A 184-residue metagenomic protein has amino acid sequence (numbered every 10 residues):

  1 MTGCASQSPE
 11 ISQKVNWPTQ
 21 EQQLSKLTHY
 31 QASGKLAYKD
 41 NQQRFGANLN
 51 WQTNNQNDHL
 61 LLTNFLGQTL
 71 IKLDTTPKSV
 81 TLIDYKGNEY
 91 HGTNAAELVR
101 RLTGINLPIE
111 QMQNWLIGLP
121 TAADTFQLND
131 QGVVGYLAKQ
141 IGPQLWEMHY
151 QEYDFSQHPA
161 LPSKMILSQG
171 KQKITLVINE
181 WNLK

Functional and structural regions predicted by a protein language model:
T2-E21: Bacterial Sec signal peptide processing site at the extreme N-terminus
Q23-H59, T63-N64, L70: Post-signal-peptide N-terminal segment of Sec-exported extracytoplasmic proteins
S33, Q52, K72-D74, S79 (+2 more regions): Beta-strand-dominated lipid-handling architectures at cellular/organellar boundaries
Q42, L66, Y85-G87, I141-L145 (+1 more regions): Glycine-centered tight beta-turn/hairpin loop motif at sheet-sheet or coil-to-beta transitions
Q43-A47, I71-D74, L145-E147, K173-T175: Amphipathic hydrophobic-ligand
N57-N106: An acidic-aromatic
K86-Q140, Q144: Flexible, processing/modification-adjacent segments and terminal tails in exported/periplasmic/extracellular proteins
G118-K184: Gly/Pro-enriched, hydrophobic low-complexity segments that function as extracytoplasmic propeptides/linkers
